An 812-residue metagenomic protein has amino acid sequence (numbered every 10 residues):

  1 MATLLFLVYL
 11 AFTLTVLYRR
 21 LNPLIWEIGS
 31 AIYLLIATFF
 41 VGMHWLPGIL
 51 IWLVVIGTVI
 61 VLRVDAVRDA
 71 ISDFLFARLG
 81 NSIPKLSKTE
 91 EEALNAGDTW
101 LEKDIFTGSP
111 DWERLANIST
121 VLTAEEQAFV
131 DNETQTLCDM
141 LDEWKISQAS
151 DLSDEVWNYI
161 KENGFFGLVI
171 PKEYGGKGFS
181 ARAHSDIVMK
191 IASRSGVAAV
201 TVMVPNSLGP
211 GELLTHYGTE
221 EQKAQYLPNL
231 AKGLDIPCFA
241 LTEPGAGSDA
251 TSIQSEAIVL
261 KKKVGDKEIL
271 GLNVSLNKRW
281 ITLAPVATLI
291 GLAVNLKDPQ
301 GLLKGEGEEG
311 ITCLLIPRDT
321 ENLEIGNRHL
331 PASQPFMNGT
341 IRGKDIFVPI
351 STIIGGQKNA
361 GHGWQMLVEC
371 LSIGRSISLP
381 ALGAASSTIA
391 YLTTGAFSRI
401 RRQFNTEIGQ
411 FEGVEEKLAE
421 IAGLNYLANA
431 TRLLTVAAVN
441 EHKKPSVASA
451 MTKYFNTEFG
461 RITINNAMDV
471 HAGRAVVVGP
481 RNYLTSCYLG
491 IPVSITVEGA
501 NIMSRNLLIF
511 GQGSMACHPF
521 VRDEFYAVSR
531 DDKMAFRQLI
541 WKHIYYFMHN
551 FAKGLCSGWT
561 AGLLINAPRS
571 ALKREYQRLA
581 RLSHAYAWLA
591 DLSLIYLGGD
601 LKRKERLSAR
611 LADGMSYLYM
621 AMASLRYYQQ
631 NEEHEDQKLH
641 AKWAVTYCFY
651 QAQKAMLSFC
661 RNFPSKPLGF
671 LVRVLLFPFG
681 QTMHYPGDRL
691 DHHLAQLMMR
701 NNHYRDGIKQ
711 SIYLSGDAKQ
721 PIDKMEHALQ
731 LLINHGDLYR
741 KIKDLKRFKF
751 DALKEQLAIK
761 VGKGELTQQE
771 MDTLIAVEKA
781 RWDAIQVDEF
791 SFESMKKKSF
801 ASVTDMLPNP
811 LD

Functional and structural regions predicted by a protein language model:
F6-L14, W26-F39, L46-P205, E212-I236 (+3 more regions): Amphipathic, small/basic residue-rich leader segments at the start of a protein or domain
T120-Q135, L141-N163, L214-K263, N273 (+1 more regions): Gly/Pro-rich turn-and-neighbor structural signature
K267-E324: A short core secondary-structure module
E321-F347: Flexible, small-/acidic-enriched active-site or ligand-binding loops
R342-R375, L392-G409, N550-K573, A585-K602: A glycine-rich, basic-preceded beta-loop-alpha segment at the flavin cofactor/substrate interface of flavin-utilizing
N425-F455, I464-V476, G598, M620-Q653 (+1 more regions): C-terminal helix-coil-helix/basic helical segment that borders enzyme active sites and/or dimer interfaces and provides
A475-L572, P667-A758: Glycine-rich phosphate/cofactor-binding loops in nucleotide/flavin-utilizing enzymes
E575, L579-L582, E605-A621: C-terminal substrate/ligand-recognition segments
